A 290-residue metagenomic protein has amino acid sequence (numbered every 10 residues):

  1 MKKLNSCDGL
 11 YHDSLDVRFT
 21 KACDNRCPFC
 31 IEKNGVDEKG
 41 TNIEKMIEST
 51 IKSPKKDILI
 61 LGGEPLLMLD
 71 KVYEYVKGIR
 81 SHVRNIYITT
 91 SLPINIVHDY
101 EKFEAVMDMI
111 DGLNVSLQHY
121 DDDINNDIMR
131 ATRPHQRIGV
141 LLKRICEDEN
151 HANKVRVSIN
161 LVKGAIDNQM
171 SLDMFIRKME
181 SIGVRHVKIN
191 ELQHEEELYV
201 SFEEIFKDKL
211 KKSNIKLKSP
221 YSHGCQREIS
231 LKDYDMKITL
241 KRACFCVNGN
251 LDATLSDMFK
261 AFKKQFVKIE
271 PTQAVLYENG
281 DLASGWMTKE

Functional and structural regions predicted by a protein language model:
M1-G9, K260-E290: Radical SAM enzyme core and accessory elements
M1-K45, S53: Canonical Radical SAM [4Fe-4S] cluster-binding loop centered on the CxxxCxxC motif and its immediate flanking residues
S14, I31-T41, K55-M68, H82-H98 (+3 more regions): Core AdoMet radical
K39-T41, D123-I128, T132-G139, K154-Q265 (+1 more regions): Radical SAM enzyme [4Fe-4S]-AdoMet core and its adjacent flexible, acidic and glycine-rich loops/tails across
T50-K52, F103-M109, K143-H151, M179-S181: Acidic (Asp/Glu)-rich catalytic clusters
D70-V76, I96-V106, I166-I176: Distinct, well-ordered alpha-helical segments
Y73-S81, L142-N153: Surface-exposed amphipathic alpha-helices with a cationic face
